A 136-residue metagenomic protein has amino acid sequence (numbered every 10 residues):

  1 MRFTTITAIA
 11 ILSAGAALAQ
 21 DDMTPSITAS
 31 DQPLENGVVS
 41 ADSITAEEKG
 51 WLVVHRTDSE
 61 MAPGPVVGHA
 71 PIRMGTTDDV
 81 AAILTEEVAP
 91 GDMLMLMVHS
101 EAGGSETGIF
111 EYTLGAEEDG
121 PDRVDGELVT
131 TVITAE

Functional and structural regions predicted by a protein language model:
R2-I9: Sec-dependent signal peptide recognition, specifically the positively charged N-region followed immediately by
A14-A19: N-terminal signal peptide c-region/cleavage motif recognized by signal peptidases
Q20-P63: Short, surface-exposed binding/anchoring microloops in extracellular/periplasmic proteins
S40-D42, T76-E87: Exposed aromatic-hydrophobic patches
P65-G75: Solvent-exposed serine/threonine-rich low-complexity stretches and specific carbohydrate-binding patches
D92-E101: Short, aromatic- and glycine-rich surface loops/edge beta-strands on solvent-exposed regions
S100-G115: Short acidic/polar inter-strand loop motif in beta-rich domains
G126-E136: Short, low-complexity, Pro/Ser/Thr/Gly-rich segments in the mature regions of secreted, periplasmic
